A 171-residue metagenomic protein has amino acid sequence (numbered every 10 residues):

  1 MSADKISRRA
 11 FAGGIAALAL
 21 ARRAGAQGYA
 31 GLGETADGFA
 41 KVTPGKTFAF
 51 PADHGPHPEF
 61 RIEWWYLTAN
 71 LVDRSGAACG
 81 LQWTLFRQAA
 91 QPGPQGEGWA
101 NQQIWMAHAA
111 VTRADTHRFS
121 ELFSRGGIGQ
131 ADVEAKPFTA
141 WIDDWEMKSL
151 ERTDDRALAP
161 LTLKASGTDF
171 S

Functional and structural regions predicted by a protein language model:
S2-I6, G13-G14, L18, A26-S171: Targeting-peptide/extracellular-domain and disordered-appendage signature
